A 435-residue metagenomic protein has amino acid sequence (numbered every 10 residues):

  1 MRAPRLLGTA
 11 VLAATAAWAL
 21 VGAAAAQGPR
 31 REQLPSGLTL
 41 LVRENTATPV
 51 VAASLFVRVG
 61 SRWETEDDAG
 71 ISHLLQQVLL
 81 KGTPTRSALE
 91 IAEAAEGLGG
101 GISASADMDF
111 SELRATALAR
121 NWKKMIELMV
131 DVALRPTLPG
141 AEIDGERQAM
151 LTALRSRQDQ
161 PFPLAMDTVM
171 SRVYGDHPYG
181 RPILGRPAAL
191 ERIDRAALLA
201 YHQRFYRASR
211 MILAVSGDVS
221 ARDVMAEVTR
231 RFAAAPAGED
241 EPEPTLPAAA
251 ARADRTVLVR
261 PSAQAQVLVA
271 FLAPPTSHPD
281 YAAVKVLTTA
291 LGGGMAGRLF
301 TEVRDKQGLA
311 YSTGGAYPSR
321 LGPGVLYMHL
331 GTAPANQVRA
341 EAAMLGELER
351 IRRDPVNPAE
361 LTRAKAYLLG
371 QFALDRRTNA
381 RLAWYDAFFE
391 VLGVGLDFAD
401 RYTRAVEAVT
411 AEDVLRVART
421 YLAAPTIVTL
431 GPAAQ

Functional and structural regions predicted by a protein language model:
M1-P4: N-terminal secretory signal peptides that target proteins for export/translocation
G8-A19: Bacterial N-terminal signal peptides
V21-A23: N-terminal signal peptide c-region/cleavage motif recognized by signal peptidases
Q27-N45: Short N-terminal segments immediately surrounding and downstream of signal-peptide cleavage
Q33, E90-D240, V257, P275 (+2 more regions): Charge-rich, well-structured scaffold segments of protease-associated domains
G37, T46-A95, P279-L291, R298-T301: Active/ligand-binding-proximal structured segments within catalytic/core domains that scaffold catalytic residues
E44-A47, A263: Peptidyl-prolyl cis-trans isomerase
D240-A296: His/Glu-based metal-binding/catalytic segments typifying zinc-dependent metallopeptidases
